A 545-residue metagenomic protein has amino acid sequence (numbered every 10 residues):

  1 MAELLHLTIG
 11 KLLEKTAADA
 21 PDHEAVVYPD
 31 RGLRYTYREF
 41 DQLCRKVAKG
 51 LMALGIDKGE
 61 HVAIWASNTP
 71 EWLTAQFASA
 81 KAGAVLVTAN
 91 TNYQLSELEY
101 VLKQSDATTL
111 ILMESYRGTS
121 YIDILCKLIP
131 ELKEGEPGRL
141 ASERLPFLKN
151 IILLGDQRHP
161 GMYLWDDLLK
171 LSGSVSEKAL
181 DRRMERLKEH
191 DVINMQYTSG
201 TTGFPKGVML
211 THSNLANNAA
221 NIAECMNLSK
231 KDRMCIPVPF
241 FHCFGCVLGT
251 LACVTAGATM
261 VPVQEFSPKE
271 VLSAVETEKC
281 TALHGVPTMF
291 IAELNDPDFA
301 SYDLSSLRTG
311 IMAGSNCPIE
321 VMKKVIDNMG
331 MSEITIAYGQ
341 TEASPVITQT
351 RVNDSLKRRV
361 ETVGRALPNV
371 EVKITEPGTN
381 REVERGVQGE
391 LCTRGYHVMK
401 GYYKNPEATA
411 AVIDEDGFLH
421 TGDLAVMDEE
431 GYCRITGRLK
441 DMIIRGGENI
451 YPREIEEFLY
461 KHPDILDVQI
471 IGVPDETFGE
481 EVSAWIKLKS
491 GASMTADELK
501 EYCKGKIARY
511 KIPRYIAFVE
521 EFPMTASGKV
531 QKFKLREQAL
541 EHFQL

Functional and structural regions predicted by a protein language model:
L5, A25-T69, L73-F77, Q94-E99 (+3 more regions): Conserved AMP-binding/adenylate-forming core of the ANL superfamily
H6, P21-E24, R144-L148, I152-L153 (+4 more regions): Conserved pre-ATP/AMP-binding loop-to-beta segment of ANL
R34-R38, M184-L187, I193-N217, K532: Conserved AMP-binding A3 loop
D41, R45-K46, V175-K178, E189 (+5 more regions): Conserved structural elements of the adenylate-forming
L54, A84-L171, S490: Structural core segment of the AMP-binding/adenylate-forming
Y93-K103, L110-E114, L283, G395 (+6 more regions): AMP-binding/adenylate-forming catalytic core of the ANL superfamily
N150, L169-K170, T277-G285, L294-R358 (+2 more regions): Gly/Ser/Thr-rich phosphate-binding loop
A216-R233, F241-A282, D296: Conserved AMP-binding/adenylation subdomain of ANL enzymes
